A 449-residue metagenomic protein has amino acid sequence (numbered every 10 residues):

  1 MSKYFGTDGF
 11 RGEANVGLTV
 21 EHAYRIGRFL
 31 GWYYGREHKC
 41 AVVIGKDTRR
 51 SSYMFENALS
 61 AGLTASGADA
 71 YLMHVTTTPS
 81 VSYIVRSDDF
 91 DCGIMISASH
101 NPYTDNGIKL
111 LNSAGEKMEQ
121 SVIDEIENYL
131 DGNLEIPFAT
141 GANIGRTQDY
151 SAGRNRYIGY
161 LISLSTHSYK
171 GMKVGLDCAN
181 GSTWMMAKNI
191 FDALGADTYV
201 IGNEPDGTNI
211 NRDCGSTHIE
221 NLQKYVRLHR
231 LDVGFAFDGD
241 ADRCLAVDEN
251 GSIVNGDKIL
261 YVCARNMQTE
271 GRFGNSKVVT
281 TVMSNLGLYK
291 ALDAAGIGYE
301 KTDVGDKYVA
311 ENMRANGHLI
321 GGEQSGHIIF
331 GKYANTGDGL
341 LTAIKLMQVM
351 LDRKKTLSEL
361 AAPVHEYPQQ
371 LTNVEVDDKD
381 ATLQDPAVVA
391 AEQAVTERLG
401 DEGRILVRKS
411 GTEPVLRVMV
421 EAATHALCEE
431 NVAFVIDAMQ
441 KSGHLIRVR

Functional and structural regions predicted by a protein language model:
M1-A61, A65-S66, T147-V174, D380 (+1 more regions): An N-terminal, well-structured beta->alpha segment
F5-G6, I44, A70-H74, M95-I96 (+7 more regions): General beta-strand structural signal in soluble alpha/beta enzymes
D8, I44, V81, I94 (+11 more regions): Buried hydrophobic positions in well-ordered alpha/beta secondary-structure cores of metabolic enzymes
E13, N106-H229: Gly/Ser/Thr-enriched, mixed-charge loops and adjacent short helices that form phosphate/oxyanion-binding elements
R36, A41-N106, N189-V247: N-terminal small/polar loop signature for handling phosphorylated ligands or for N-terminal nucleophile
G45-D47, L176-C178, D248, K332 (+1 more regions): Short glycine-centered, acidic/aromatic-flanked micro-motifs in structured strand/loop junctions that mark active-site
E125-I158, S163, E249-G321, I329-F330: Proline/glycine-rich low-complexity loops and linkers
V233, E270-R449: Phosphate-binding and adjacent anionic-ligand microenvironments
